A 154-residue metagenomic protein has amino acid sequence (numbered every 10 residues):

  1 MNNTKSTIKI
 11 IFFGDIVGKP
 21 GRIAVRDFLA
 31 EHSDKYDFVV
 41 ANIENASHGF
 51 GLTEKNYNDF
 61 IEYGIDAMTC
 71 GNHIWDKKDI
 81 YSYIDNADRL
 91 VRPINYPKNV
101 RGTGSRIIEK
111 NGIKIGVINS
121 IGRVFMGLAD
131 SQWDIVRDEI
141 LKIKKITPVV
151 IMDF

Functional and structural regions predicted by a protein language model:
M1-F154: Acidic, metal/ion-coordinating pockets
